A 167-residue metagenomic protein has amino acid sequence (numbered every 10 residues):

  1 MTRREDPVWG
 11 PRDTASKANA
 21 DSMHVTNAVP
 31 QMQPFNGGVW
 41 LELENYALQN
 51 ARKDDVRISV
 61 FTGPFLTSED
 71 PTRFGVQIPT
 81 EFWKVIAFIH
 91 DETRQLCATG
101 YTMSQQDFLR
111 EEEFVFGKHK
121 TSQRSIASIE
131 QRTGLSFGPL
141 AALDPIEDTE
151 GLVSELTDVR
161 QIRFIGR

Functional and structural regions predicted by a protein language model:
M1-R167: Domain-level detector of nuclease and nuclease-like folds in predominantly extracellular/periplasmic contexts
